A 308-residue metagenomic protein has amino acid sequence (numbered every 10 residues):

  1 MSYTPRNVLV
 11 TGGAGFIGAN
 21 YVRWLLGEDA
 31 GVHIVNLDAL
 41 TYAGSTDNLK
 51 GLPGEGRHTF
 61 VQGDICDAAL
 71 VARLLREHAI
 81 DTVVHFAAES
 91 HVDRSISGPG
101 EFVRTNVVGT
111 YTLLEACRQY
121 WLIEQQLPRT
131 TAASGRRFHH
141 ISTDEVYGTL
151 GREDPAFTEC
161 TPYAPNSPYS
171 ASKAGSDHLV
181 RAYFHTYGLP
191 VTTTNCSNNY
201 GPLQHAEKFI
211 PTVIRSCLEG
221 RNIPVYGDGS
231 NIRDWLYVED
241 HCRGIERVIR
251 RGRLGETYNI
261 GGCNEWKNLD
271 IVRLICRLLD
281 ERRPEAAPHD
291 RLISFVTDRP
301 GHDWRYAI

Functional and structural regions predicted by a protein language model:
M1-N199, E239, R273: N-terminal Rossmann-like NAD(P)+-binding domain of SDR-like oxidoreductases, especially those catalyzing
P5, N20, W24, E28 (+6 more regions): C-terminal substrate-binding subdomain of Rossmann-fold SDR/epimerase-dehydratase oxidoreductases
S45, E153, P202-A206, N264 (+1 more regions): Residue-level signature of the cytosolic catalytic core of signaling kinases
P99, T194, A206-E207, G252: Active-site loop immediately N-terminal to the catalytic Tyr-X3-Lys motif of short-chain dehydrogenase/reductase
T110, D177, F209, Y306-A307: Generic non-transmembrane alpha-helix signal with a bias for helix starts/N-cap capping motifs
T161, E207-K208: Hydrophobic alpha-helical transmembrane segments of integral membrane proteins, especially lipid-exposed positions
A164-P168, H205, R233: Conserved acidic
